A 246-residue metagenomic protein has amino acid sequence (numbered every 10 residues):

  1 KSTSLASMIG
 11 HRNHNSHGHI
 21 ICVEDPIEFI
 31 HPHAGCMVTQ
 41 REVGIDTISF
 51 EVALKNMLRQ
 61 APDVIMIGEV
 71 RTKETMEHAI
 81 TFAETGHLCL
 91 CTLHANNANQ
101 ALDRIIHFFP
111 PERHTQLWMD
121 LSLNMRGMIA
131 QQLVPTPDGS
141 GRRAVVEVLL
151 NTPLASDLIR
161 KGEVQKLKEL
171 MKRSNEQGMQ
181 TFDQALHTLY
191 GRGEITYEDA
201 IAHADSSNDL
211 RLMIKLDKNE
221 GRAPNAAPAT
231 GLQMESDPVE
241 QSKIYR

Functional and structural regions predicted by a protein language model:
K1-R246: Short, flexible helix-loop junctions that flank or precede catalytic/ligand sites
